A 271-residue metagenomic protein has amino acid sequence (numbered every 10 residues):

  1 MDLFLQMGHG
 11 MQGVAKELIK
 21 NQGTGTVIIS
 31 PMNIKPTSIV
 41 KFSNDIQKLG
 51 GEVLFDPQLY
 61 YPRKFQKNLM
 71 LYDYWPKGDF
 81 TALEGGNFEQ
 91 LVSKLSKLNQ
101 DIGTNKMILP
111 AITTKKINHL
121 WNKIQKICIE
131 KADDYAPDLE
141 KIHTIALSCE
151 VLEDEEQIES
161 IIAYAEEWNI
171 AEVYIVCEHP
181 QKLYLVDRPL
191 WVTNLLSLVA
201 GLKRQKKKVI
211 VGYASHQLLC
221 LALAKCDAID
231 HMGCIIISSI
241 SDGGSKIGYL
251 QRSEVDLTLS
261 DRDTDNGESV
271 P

Functional and structural regions predicted by a protein language model:
M1-A15, S241-P271: Alpha/beta catalytic cores of nucleotide-metabolism and tRNA/nucleoside-modifying enzymes
M1-E159, I170-V173, C177-Y184: Active-site beta->alpha loop and helix N-cap motifs at the rims of alpha/beta catalytic domains
G8-H9, K208-Q217: Glycine-rich beta-to-alpha transition loops that act as phosphate-gripper elements at the mouths of alpha/beta enzyme
T26-K35, K106-A111, H216-S245: Glycine-rich phosphate-binding active-site loops on the catalytic face of alpha/beta enzymes
Q47, K203, A222: Anion (oxyanion) recognition and catalysis
D133-L139, Y164-A171, A200-K208, K225-D227: Secondary-structure boundary elements
I158-N194, A224, S238-E254: Glycine/Thr-rich beta-alpha phosphate-binding loop at enzyme active sites
D187-K207: Donor nucleotide-activated moiety binding/catalytic core segment of transferases that use nucleotide-activated donors
